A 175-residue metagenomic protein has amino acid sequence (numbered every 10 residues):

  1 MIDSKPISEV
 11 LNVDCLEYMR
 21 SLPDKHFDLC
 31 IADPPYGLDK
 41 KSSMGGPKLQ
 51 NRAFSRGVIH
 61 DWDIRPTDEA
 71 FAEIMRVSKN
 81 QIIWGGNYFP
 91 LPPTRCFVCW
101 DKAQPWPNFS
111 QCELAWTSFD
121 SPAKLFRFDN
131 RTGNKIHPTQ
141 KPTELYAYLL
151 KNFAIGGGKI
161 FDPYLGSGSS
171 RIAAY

Functional and structural regions predicted by a protein language model:
M1-F161, S167-Y175: Class I S-adenosyl-L-methionine-dependent methyltransferase catalytic core
